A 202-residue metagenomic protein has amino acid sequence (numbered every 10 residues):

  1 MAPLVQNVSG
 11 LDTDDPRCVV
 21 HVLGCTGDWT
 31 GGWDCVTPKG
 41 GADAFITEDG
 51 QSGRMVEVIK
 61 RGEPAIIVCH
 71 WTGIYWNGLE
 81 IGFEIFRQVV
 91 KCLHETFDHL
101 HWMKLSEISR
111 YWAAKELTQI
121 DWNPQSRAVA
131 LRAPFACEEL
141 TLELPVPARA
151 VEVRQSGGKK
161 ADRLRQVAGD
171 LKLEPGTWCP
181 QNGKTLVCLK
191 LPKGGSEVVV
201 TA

Functional and structural regions predicted by a protein language model:
M1-I66, L100: Active-site-adjacent pocket scaffolds in enzyme catalytic domains
M1-L4, L100-E107, Q155, R163-V167: A generic structural motif
K39, D43, Y75-G82: Short, flexible/disordered intra-domain loops and linkers
Q51, H101-W102, W112, G176-W178: Tryptophan-centered motif/residue detector
V58, G73, E80-L117: Catalytic cores of secreted or luminal carbohydrate-active enzymes
G62-E80: Aromatic/acidic polysaccharide-binding cleft in carbohydrate-active enzymes
K115-A202: C-terminal beta-sandwich/jelly-roll accessory domains of carbohydrate-active enzymes
